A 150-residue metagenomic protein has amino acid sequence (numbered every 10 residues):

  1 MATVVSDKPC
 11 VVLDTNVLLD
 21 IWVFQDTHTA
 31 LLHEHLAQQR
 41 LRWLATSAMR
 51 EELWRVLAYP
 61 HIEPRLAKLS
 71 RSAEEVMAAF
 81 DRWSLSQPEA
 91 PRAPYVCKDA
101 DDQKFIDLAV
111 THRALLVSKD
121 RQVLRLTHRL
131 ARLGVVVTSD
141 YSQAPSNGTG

Functional and structural regions predicted by a protein language model:
M1-A45: Short, well-structured N-terminal submotif of metal-dependent ribonuclease cores
V17-L18, M49, Q122-V123: Alpha-helix capping/helix-boundary segments
L19-W22, L66, P91-K98: Short, flexible loop segments at the rims of nucleotide/cofactor-binding pockets, characterized by
I21-W22, V56, R65, L126-T127 (+1 more regions): Residues that scaffold the ATP/ADP-binding catalytic core of kinase and kinase-like folds
T27, L44, R71, V96 (+1 more regions): Residues at secondary-structure transition points
H28-L31, H61, L133-V135: Glycine-rich, phosphate-binding/catalytic loops in enzymes
H35-R92: PIN-domain endoribonuclease scaffold, especially VapC-family toxins
V96, Q103-I106, V110-V117, R121-G150: Acidic, PIN/NYN-like endoribonuclease modules and their adjacent C-terminal/linker elements
